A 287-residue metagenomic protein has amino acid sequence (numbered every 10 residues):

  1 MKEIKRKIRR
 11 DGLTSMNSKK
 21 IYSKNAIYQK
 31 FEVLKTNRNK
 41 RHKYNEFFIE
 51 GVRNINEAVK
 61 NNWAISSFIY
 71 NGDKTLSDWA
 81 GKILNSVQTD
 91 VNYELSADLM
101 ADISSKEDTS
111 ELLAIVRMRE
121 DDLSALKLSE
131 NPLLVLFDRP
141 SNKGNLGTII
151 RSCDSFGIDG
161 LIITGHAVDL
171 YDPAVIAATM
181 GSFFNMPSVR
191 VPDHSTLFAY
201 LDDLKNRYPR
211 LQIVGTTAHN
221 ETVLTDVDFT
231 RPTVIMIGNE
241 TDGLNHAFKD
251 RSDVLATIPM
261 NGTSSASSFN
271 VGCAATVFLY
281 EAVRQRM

Functional and structural regions predicted by a protein language model:
K2-T75, A167-V168: Boundary-proximal intrinsically disordered activation/regulatory segments immediately upstream of a helical core
K19-Y22, V91-S96, P187-L197: Short acidic-hydrophobic, aromatic-tinged amphipathic segments that line or gate anion-handling sites
L76-Q88, A247-F248: Short, aromatic/basic amphipathic alpha-helical patches
Y93-T109: Glycine/small-residue-rich loop that forms an oxyanion/phosphate-binding "nest" at active or ligand-binding sites
E120-H219: RNA substrate-binding interface of SAM-dependent RNA methyltransferases
S155-F156, L170, V175-F183, H246-M287: Structured adenosyl-cofactor binding patch, chiefly the S-adenosyl-L-methionine
V214-S265: Active-site/ligand-binding-proximal alpha/beta "capping" segment
